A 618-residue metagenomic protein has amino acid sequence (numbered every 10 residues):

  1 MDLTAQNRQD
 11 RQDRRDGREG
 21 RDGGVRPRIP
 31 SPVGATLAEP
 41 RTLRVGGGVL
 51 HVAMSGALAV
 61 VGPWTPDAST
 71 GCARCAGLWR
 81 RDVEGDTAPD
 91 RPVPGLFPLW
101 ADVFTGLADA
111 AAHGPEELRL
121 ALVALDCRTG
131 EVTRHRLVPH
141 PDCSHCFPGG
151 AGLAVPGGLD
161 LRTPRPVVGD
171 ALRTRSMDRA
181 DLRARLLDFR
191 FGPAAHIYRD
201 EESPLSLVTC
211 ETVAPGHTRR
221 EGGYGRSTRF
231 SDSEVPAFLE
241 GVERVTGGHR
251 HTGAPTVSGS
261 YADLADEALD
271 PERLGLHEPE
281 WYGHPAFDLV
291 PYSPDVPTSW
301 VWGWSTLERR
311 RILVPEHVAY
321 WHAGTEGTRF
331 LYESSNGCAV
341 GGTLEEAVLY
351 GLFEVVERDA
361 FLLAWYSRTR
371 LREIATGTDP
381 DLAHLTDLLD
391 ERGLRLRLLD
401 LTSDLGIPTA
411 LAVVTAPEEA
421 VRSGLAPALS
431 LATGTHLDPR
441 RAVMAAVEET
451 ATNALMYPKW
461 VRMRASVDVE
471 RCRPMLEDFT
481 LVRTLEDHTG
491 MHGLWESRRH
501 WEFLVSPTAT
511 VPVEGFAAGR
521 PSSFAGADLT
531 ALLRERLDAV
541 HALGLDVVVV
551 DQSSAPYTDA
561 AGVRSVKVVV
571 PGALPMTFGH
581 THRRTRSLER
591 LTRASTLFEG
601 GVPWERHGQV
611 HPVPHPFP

Functional and structural regions predicted by a protein language model:
D2-L3, G24-V103, A110-E116, S144: E1/E1-like adenylate-forming module used to activate ubiquitin-like modifiers and sulfur-carrier proteins
Q6-D22: Compositionally biased, intrinsically disordered low-complexity segments enriched for polar/charged residues
P32-A38, T42, S55, E116-P618: Helix-biased "structured C-terminal domain" signature
G106-A108, L588: Generic signature of intrinsically disordered, low-complexity, basic-rich segments and short cationic peptides
